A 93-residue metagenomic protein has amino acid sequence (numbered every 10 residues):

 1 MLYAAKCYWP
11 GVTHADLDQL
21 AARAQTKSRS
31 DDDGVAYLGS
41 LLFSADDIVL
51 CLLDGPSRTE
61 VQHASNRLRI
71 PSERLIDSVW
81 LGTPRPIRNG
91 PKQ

Functional and structural regions predicted by a protein language model:
M1, D33, P71: Residue-level signal for beta-strand positions within conserved beta-sheet cores that form or flank
M1-S30, F43, W80-Q93: Short S/T/G/P-rich N-terminal loop/turn motif that feeds into the first structured element of a domain
K6, L38, I76: Residues in well-ordered beta-strands of folded domains
C7-W9, L52-P56: Short beta-strand-to-loop capping motifs
K27-V49: Short, glycine- and small/hydrophobic-rich beta-strand elements in well-ordered beta-sheets
R29, G55-L81: An amphipathic, aromatic/His-enriched active-site/gating alpha helix that lines ligand/cofactor pockets
L50, V61, E73, P84-K92: Short amphipathic alpha-helical patches
